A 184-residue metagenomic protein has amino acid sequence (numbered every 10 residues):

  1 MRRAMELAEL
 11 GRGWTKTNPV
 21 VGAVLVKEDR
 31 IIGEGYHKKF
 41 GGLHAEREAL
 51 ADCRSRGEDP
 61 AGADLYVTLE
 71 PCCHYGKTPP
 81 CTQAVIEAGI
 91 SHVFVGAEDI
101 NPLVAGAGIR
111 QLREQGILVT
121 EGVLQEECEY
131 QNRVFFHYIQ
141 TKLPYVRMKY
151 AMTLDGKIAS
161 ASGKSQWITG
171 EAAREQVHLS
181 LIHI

Functional and structural regions predicted by a protein language model:
M1-T15, I31, A61, Y75-I182: Zinc-dependent deaminase
T17-V21, L43, P144-V146: Short, basic and Ser/Thr-rich N-terminal targeting/leader segments
V21-V26, Y150-A151: Short beta-strand scaffold segments in enzyme catalytic cores
E34: Short glycine-/small-residue motifs
K38, T68, G96: Conserved residues at the C-terminal ends of beta-strands
K39-A51, I168-E175: A short, polar/charged loop-to-alpha-helix boundary motif
L50-Y75: Mobile, glycine- and charge-enriched loop segments and immediately flanking short secondary-structure elements within
